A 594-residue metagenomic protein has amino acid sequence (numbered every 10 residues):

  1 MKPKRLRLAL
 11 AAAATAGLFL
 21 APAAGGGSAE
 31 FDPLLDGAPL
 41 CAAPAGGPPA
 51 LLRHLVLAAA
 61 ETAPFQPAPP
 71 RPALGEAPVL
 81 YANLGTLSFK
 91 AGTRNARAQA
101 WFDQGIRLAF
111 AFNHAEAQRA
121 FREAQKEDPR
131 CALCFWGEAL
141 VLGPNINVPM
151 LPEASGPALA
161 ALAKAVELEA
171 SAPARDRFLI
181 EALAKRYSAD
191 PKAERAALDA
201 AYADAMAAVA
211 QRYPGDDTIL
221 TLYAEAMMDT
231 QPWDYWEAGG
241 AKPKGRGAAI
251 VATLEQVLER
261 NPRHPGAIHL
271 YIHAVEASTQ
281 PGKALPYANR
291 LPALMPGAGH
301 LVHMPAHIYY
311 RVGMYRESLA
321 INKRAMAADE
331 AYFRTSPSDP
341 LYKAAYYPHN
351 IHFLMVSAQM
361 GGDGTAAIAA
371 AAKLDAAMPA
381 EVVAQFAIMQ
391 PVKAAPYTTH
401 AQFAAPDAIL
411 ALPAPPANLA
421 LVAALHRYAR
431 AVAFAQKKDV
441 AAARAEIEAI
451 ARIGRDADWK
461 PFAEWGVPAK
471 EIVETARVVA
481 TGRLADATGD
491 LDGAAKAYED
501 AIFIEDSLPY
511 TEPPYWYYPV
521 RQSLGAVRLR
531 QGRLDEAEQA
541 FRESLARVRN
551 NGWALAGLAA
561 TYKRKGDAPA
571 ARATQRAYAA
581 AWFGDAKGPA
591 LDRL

Functional and structural regions predicted by a protein language model:
K4-P22: Gram-negative bacterial Sec-dependent N-terminal signal peptides
G26-Y271, E276-A284, N289-M295, V312-L319 (+8 more regions): N-terminal alpha-helical interaction modules that lie
F110, H264, H269, H273 (+3 more regions): Histidine-centered active-site/metal-ligand motif
F135, Y309, I321, A485 (+3 more regions): TPR/Sel1-like alpha-solenoid repeat signature
G137, L222, L270-Y271, M304 (+3 more regions): Canonical tetratricopeptide repeat
A344-H349, P468-A476: Extended HEAT/HEAT-like alpha-solenoid repeat tracts in very large eukaryotic scaffold/adaptor proteins
A476, A495-L545: Generic long, charged, amphipathic alpha-helical segments
Q539-L594: C-terminal non-catalytic interaction modules
